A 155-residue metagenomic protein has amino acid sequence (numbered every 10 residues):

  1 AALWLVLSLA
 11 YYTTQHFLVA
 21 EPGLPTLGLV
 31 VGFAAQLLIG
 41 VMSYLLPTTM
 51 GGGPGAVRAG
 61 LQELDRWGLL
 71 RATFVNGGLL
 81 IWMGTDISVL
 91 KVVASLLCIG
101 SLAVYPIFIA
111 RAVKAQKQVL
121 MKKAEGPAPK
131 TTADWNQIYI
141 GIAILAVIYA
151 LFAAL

Functional and structural regions predicted by a protein language model:
A1-L155: Hydrophobic alpha-helical transmembrane segments of multi-pass integral membrane proteins
